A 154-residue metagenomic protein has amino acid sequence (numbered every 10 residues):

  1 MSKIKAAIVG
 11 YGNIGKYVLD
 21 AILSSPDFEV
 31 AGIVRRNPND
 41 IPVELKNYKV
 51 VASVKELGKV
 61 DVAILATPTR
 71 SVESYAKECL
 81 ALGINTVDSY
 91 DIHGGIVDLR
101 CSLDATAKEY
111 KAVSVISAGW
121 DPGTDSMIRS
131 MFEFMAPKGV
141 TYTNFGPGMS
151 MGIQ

Functional and structural regions predicted by a protein language model:
A6-I8, L65: Hydrophobic Val/Ile/Leu positions in short beta-strands of Rossmann-like dinucleotide-binding domains
Y11-G12: Glycine-rich Rossmann-fold phosphate-binding loop(s) that bind the pyrophosphate of adenine dinucleotide cofactors
G15-K16, V72: N-terminal Rossmann-fold NAD(P) dinucleotide-binding loop
Y17, S24-E44: NAD(P)-binding Rossmann-fold cofactor-contacting core
K49-S53: Short acidic-hydrophobic, aromatic-tinged amphipathic segments that line or gate anion-handling sites
K55-L82, I92-V97: Beta-loop-alpha module in the N-terminal Rossmann-like domain of NAD(P)-dependent dehydrogenases, especially those
Y90-S114: Rossmann-fold NAD(P)-binding glycine/threonine-rich loop
D121, D125-Q154: Conserved anion/nucleotide-ligand pocket segment
